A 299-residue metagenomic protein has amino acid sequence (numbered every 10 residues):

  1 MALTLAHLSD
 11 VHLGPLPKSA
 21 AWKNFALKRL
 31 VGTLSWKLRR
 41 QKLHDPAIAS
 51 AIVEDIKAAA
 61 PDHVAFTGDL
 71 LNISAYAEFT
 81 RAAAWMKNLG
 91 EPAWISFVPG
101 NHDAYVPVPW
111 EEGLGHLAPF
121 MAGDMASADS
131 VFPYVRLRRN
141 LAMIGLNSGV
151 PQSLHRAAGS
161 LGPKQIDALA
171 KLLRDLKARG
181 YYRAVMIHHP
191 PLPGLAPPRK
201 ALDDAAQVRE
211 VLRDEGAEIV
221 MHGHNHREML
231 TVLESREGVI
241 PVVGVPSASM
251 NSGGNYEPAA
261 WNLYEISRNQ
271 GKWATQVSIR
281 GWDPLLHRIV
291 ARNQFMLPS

Functional and structural regions predicted by a protein language model:
M1, I266-S299: A short C-terminal boundary segment appended to hydrolase-like catalytic domains
M1-A6, Y134-G145, R174-Y182, S235-P241 (+1 more regions): Beta-strand-turn-beta hairpins that frame and shape the catalytic cleft of phosphate-ester-processing enzymes
M1-T80: N-terminal active-site segment of His-dependent metallophosphoesterases
H7-S9, H63-G68, W94-N101, N147 (+3 more regions): Active-site neighborhood of phospho(di)ester-bond hydrolases with catalytic His/Asp-centered motifs
H12-P15, N72-A75, N101-P109, P151-R156 (+3 more regions): Active-site environment of divalent metal-dependent phosphoester hydrolases
K18-L38, M143-P193: Active-site-proximal loop/helix segment associated with metal-binding centers of metalloenzymes
T80-A168, E210-R213, R236-V239, L263: Extended active-site neighborhood of metal-dependent phosphoesterases/phosphodiesterases
K87, P197-Q270: Conserved beta-sheet core of the metallophosphoesterase superfamily
